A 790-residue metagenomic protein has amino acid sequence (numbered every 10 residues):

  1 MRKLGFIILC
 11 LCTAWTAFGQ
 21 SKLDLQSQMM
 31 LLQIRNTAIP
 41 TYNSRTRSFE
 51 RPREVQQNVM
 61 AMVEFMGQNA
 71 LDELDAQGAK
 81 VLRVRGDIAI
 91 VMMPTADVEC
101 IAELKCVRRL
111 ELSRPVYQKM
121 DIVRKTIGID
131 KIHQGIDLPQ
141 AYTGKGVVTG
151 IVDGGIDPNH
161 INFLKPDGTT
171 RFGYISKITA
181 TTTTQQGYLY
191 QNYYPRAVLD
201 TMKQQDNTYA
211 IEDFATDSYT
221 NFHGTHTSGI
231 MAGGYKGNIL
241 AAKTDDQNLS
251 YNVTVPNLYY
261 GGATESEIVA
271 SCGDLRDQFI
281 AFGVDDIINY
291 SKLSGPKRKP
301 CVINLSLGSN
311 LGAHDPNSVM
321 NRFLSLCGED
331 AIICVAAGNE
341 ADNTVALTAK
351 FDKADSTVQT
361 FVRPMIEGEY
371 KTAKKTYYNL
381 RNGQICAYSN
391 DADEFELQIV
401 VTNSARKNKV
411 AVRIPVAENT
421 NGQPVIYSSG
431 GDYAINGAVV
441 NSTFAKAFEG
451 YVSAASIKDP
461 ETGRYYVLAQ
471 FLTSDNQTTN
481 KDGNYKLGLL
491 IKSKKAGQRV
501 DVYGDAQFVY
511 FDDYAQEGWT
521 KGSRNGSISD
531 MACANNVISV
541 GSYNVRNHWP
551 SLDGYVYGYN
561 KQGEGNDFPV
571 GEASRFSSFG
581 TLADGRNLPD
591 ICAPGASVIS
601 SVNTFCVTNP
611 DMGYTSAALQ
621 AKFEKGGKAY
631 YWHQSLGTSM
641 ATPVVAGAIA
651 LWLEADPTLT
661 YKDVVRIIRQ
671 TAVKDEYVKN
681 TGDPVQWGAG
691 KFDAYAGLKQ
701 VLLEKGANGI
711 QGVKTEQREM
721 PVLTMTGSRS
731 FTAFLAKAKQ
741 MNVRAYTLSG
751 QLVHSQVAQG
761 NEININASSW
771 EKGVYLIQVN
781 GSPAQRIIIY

Functional and structural regions predicted by a protein language model:
G5-I8, A17-P139, V148: Autoinhibitory N-terminal propeptides
Q28-V55, D97, Q118-G168, Q205-F222 (+3 more regions): N-terminal domain-start motif of subtilase-like serine proteases
R47-R51, Y251, S291-S294, P300-S309 (+6 more regions): C-terminal subdomain of the subtilisin-like protease fold in secreted/lumenal serine endopeptidases
I136-F279, P296-K299, G328-D330, A341-V345 (+7 more regions): Subtilisin-like serine protease catalytic core
T184-E212, S404-A405, V439-V440, V452 (+4 more regions): Catalytic-core environment of secreted peptidases
S228, K236, L240-N248, V269-G273 (+5 more regions): Hydrolase catalytic cores
C272-F351, K371, N379-E396, T402-A411 (+3 more regions): Substrate-binding/access-modulating region of protease and related hydrolase catalytic domains
K772-Y790: C-terminal tail/sorting-segment detector
